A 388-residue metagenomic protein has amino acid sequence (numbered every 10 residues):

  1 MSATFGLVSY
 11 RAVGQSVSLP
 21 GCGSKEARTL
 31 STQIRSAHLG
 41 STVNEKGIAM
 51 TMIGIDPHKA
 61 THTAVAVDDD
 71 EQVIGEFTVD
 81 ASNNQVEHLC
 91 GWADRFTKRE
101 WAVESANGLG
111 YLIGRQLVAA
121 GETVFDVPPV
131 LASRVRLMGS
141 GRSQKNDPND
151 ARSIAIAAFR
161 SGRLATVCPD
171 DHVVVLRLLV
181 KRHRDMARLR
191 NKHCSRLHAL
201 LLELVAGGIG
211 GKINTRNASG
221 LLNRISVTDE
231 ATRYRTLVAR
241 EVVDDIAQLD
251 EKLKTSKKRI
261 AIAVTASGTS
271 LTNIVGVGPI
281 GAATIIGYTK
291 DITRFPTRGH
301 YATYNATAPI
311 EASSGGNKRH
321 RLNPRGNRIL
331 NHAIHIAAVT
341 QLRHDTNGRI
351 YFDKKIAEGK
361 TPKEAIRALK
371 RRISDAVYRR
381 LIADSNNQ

Functional and structural regions predicted by a protein language model:
M1-T51, Q72, T97, S385-Q388: Intrinsically disordered, low-complexity and often Lys/Arg-enriched segments
A12-G14, E26, V174, L179-S270: Glycine-rich, often acidic, oxyanion-interacting loops/wings at catalytic, nucleic-acid, or phospho-protein interfaces
G47-D68, I154, M186: Gly/Thr-rich phosphate-binding beta-strand-loop-beta motif of the actin/hexokinase/Hsp70
K59-N84: Short glycine-rich, Thr/Ser-proximal phosphate-binding strand/loop in the N-terminal lobe of ATP-dependent enzymes
N84-E100: Short, basic/hydrophobic alpha-helical segments
V86, N273, P279-E358, P362 (+1 more regions): Phosphate-backbone recognition surface of nucleic-acid-processing proteins
F125-T166, N317-R325: Short alpha-helix plus adjacent loop in nuclease-associated cores
I356-Q388: Basic, amphipathic alpha-helical segments enriched in Lys/Arg and hydrophobic/aromatic residues
